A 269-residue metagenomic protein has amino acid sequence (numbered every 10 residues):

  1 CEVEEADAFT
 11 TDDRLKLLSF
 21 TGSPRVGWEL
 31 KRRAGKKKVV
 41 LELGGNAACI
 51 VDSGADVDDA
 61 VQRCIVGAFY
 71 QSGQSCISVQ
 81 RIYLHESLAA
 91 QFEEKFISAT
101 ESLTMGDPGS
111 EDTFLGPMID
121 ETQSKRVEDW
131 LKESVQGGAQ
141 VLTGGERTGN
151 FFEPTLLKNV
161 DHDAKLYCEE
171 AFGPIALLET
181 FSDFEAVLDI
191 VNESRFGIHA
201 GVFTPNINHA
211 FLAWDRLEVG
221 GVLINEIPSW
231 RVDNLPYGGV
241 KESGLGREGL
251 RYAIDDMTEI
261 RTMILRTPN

Functional and structural regions predicted by a protein language model:
C1-K16: A structured beta-alpha segment of the ubiquitous adenosine-cofactor-binding alpha/beta core
E2-E5, G45, S182-F184: Short helix-initiation/N-cap motifs at beta->coil->alpha
A6-D7, V61, E185-L188: Short hydrophobic/charged patches on amphipathic alpha-helices used for structural packing and interfaces
T10, E29-R33, E94-K95, W214-D215 (+1 more regions): Short amphipathic alpha-helical segments
D12, L43-G45, C76-I77, E111-T113 (+2 more regions): Short glycine-enriched loop/turn motifs at secondary-structure junctions
L15, I50, T104, Q136-G137 (+1 more regions): Conserved C-terminal structural/oligomerization subdomain of aldehyde/semialdehyde dehydrogenase
F20: Phosphate/diphosphate-binding loops
S23-D161, I224, T267-N269: ALDH superfamily catalytic-core signature
